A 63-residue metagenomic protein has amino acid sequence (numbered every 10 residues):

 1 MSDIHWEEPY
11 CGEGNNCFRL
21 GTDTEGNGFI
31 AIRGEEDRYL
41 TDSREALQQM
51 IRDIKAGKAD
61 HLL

Functional and structural regions predicted by a protein language model:
M1-P9: Negatively charged, low-complexity tracts enriched in Asp/Glu with abundant Ser/Thr
E8-R52, A56, L62-L63: A short, structured beta-strand/loop element
